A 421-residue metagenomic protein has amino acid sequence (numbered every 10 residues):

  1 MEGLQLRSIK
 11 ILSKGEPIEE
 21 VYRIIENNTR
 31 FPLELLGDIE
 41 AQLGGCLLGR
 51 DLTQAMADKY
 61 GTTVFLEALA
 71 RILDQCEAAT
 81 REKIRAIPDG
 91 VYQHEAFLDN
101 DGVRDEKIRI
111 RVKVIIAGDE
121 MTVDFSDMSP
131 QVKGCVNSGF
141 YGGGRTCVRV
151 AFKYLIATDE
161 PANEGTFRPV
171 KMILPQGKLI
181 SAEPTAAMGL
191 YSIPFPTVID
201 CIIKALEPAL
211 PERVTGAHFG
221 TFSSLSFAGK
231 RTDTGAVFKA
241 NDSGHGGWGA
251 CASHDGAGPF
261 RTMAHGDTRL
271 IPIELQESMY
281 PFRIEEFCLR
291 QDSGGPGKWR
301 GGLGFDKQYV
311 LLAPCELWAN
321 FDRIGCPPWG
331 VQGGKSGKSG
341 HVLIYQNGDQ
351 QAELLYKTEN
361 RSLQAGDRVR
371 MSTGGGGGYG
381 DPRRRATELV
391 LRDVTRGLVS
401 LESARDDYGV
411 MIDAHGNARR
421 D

Functional and structural regions predicted by a protein language model:
M1-T122, S126-D421: Glycine/proline-enriched, intrinsically flexible loops and inter-domain linkers
